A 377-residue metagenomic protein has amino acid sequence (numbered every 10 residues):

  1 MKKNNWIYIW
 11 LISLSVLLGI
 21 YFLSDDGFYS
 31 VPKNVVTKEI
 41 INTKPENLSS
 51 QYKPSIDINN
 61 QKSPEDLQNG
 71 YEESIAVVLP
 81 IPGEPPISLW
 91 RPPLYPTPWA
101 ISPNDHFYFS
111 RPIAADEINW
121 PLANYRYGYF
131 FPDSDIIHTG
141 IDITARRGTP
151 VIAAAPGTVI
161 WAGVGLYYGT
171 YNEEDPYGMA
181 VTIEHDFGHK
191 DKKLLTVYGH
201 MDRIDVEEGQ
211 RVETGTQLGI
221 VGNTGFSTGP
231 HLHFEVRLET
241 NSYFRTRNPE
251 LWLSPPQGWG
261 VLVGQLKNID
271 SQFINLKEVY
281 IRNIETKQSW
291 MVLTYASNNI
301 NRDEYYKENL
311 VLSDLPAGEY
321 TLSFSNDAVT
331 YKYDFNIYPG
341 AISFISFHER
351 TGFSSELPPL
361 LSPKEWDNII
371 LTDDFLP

Functional and structural regions predicted by a protein language model:
M1-S13: N-terminal Sec-pathway targeting helices
I20-N34: Hydrophobic single-pass membrane-insertion segments
P45-M179, D186-G188, T214, S227 (+6 more regions): Surface-exposed, glycine-biased beta-strand/turn segments
R146-G148, I152, H189-G215: Short histidine-centered loop motifs in beta-beta connectors
W161, H200-R203, I220-N223, N268: A residue-level detector for short acidic-glycine micro-motifs
Y171-H185, E208-W259: Conserved, short, structured surface segments that act as functional micro-motifs
Y198, L312-S313: Hydrophobic core positions of the immunoglobulin-like beta-sandwich fold
E285-N309: Short, acidic Ser/Thr/Gly-rich low-complexity loop/linker segments typical of extracellular and cell-surface proteins
